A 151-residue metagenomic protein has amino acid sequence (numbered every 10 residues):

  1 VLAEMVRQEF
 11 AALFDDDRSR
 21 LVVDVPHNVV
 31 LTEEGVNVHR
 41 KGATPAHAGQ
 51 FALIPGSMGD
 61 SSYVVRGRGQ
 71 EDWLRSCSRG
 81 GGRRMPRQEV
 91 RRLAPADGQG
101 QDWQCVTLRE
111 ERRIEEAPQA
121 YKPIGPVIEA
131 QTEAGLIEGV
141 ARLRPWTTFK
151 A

Functional and structural regions predicted by a protein language model:
V1-A151: Domain-length cofactor-binding catalytic modules of enzymes
